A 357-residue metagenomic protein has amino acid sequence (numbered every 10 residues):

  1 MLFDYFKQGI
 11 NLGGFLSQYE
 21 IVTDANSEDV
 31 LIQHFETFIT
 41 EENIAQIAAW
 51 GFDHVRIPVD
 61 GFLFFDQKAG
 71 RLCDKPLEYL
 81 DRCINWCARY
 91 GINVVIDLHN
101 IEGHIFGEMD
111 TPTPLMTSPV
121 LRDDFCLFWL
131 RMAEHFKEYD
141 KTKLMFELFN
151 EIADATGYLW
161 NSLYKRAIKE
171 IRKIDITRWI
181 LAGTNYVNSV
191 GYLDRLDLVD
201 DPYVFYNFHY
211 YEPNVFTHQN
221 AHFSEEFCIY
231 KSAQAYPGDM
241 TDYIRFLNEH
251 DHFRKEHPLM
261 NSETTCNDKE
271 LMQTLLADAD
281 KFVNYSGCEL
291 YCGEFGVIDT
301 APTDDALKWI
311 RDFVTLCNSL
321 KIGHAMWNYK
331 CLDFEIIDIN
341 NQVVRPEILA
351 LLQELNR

Functional and structural regions predicted by a protein language model:
M1-H54, F282: N-terminal carbohydrate-binding accessory modules
F3-F6, M116-C266, Q273-I298, T315 (+1 more regions): Active-site region of glycoside hydrolase catalytic domains
G13-I39, K68-L72, D110, P114-P119 (+3 more regions): Acidic/histidine-rich helix-loop elements that form or flank divalent-metal/phosphate-binding sites at the catalytic
Q33-F38, L63-F65, R71-D74, I152-Y158 (+4 more regions): Acidic-and-aromatic substrate-binding clefts and catalytic sites of carbohydrate-active enzymes
H34-V55, F65, A69-N100, G107-M145 (+2 more regions): An active-site-proximal structural segment forming one wall of the substrate-binding cleft that immediately precedes
F38-D60, D278-Y285, V314-L316, L320-A325: Catalytic domains of carbohydrate-active enzymes, especially glycoside hydrolases
P58-D60, L98-I105, T184-Y186, A325-D333: Short, solvent-exposed turn/loop segments enriched in Gly/Ser/Thr/Pro and often Arg
A301-R357: Aromatic-rich peripheral "rim/lid" segments of glycoside hydrolase catalytic domains that contact and position glycan
